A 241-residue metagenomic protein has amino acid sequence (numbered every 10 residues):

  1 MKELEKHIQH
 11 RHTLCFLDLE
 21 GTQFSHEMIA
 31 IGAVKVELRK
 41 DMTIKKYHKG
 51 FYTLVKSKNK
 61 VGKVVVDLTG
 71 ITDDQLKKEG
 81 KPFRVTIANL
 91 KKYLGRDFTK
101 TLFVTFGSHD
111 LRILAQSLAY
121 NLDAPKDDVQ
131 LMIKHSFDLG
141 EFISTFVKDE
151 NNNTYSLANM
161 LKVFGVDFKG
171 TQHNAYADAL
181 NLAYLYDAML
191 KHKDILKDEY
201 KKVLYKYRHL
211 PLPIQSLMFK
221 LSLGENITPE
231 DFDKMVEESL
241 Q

Functional and structural regions predicted by a protein language model:
M1-L14: N-terminal accessory regions of nucleic-acid-interacting proteins
K6-H7, Q23, T43: Generic marker of residues within folded, mature protein domains
C15-D18, F137: Short hydrophobic beta-strand that contains or immediately precedes a catalytic carboxylate
L19-H26: Short acidic, Gly/Ser-rich segments with clustered Asp/Glu that frequently serve as metal-coordination loops in enzyme
H26-A30, V34-T69, R96-N226: Metal-dependent phosphoesterase core characteristic of DEDDh/y 3'-5' exonuclease domains
L68-L90: Metal-dependent phosphoesterase signature
L221-Q241: Acidic catalytic cores of enzymes that act on phosphate-bearing nucleotides/polynucleotides
